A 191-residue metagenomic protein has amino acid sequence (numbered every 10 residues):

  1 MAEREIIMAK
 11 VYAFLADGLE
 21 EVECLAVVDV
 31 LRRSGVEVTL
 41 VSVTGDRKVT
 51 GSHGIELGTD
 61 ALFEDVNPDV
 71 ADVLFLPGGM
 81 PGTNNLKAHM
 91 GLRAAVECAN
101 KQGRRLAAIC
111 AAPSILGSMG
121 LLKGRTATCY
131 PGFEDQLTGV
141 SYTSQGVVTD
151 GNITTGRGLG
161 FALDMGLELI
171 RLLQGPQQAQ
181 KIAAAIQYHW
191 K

Functional and structural regions predicted by a protein language model:
M1-I7: Short, Lys/Arg-enriched N-terminal segments with co-localized hydrophobic residues within the first ~10-30 amino acids
A9-A13, L19, R33-S42, T59-K191: Active-site-adjacent pocket-lining segments in enzyme domains
L19-E23, K48: Short N-terminal binding/cap micro-motifs at the start of the first secondary-structure element
L25, S42-G45: Short glycine/proline-centered loop/turn elements that form peptide/ligand docking sites
R47-G51, G146-V148: Short acidic-hydrophobic surface loop/beta-edge motif
T50-S52, E56-D60: A cross-family phosphate/adenosyl-ligand binding-site feature
